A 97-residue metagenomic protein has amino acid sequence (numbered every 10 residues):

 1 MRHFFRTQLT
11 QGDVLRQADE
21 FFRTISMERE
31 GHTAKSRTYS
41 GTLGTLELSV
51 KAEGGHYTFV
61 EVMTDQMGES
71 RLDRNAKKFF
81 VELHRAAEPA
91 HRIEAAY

Functional and structural regions predicted by a protein language model:
M1-E30: Terminal, regulation- and interaction-focused segments at domain boundaries
R16-Q17, A34, A52: Alpha-helical structural elements
G31-Y39: Short, hydrophobic/aromatic-rich segments at coil-to-beta transitions
S40-Y97: Beta-strand/loop substructures that line and gate deep hydrophobic ligand-binding cavities in soluble
